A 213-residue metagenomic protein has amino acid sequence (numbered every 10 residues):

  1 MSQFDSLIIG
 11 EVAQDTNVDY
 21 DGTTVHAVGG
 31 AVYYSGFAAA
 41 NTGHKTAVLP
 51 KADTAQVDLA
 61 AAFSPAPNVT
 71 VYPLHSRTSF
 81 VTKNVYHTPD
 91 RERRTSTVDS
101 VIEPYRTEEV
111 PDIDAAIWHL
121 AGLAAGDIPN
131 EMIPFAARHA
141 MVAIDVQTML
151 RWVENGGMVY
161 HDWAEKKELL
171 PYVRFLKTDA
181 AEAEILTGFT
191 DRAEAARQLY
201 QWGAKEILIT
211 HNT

Functional and structural regions predicted by a protein language model:
Q3-D5, Q14-H26, N41-A121, G126 (+1 more regions): Conserved N-terminal subdomain of the carbohydrate kinase-like
G10, P50-A52, V146, H211: Short beta-strand/turn micro-motifs composed of small residues that flank or help shape donor/cofactor-binding pockets
G10-V12, A31: Active-site metal-binding loops of divalent metal-dependent hydrolases
T24-F37: Short catalytic helix/loop segments, enriched in acidic residues and glycine and frequently bearing histidine
G36, A60-A61, T107-V110, P129-P134 (+2 more regions): Short amphipathic alpha-helical segments and helix-helix/interface helices
A115-A124, T148-M158: Flexible, glycine/proline-enriched loop segments at strand-loop-helix junctions that form or flank small-ligand binding
V142-D145, L208: Structural detector of well-ordered beta-strand residues that form the stable sheet scaffold of enzyme domains
W152-T213: Conserved phosphate/ATP/ADP-binding segment of small-molecule kinases
